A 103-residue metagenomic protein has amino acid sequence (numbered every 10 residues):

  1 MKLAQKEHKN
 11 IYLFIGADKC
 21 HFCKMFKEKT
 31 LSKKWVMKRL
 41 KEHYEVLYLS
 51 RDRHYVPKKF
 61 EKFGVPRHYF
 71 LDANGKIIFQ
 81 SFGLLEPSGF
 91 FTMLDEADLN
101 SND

Functional and structural regions predicted by a protein language model:
M1-S32: Local sequence-structure signature of Cys/Sec-based thiol-disulfide redox active-site neighborhoods
E7-I11, E42-L47, A73-K76: Loop/turn elements at helix/coil->beta-strand transitions in domains of secreted/extracellular proteins
I15, L31-H54: Thiol-based oxidoreductase modules, predominantly thioredoxin-like and allied folds used for disulfide exchange
D18-H21, K29-T30, R51-Y55, G75-I77 (+1 more regions): Solvent-exposed loop/turn segments at secondary-structure junctions within structured extracellular/periplasmic domains
F22, W35, G89-M93: Extracytoplasmic/secreted proteins, especially bacterial periplasmic and envelope-associated proteins
V56-E61: Short amphipathic alpha-helix with an adjacent loop that forms part of the alpha/beta core around
F63-D103: Non-catalytic, surface beta->alpha helical segment in thiol-disulfide oxidoreductase systems
